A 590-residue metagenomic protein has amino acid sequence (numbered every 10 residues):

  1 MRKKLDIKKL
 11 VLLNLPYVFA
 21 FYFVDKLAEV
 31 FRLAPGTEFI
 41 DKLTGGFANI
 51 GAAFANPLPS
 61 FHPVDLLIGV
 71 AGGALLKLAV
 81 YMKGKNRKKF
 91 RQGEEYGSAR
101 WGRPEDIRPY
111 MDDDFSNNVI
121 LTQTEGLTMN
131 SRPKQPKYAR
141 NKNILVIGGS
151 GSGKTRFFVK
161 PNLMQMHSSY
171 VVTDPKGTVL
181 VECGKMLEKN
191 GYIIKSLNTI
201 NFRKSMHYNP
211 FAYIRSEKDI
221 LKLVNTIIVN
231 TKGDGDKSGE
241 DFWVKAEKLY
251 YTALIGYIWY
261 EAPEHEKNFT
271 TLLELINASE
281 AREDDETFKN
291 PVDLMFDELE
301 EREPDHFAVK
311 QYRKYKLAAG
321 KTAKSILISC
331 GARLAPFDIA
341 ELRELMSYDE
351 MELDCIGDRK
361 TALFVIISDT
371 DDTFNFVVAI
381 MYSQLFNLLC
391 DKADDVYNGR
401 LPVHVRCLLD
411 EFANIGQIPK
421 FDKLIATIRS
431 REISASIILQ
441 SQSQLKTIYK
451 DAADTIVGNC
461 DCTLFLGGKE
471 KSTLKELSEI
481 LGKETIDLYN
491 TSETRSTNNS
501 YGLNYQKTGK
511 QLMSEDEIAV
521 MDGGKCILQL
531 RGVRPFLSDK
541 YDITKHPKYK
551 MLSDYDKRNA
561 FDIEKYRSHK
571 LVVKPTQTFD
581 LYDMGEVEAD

Functional and structural regions predicted by a protein language model:
M1-S152, R156-V159, R203, E588-D590: Basic- and hydrophobic-enriched, low-structure N-terminal and domain-boundary segments that flank ATP-binding catalytic
L10, F21, D25, E29 (+6 more regions): P-loop NTPase motor domains
A53-N56, D65-N118, E217-I227, L275-A278 (+4 more regions): Short alpha-helical interface patches
A99, G126, K142-N143, K310 (+5 more regions): General secondary-structure edge motif
R108-P109, F376, F412, G468: A short glycine-/small-residue-rich loop at the edge of a beta-strand within enzyme catalytic domains
F115-L121, F376-Q384, L477: Conserved long hydrophobic alpha-helices within structured protein cores
L127-P133, K232-F242, L488-Q506: Low-complexity, polar-biased intrinsically disordered regions enriched in Pro/Ser/Thr/Gly
I425-I527: Conserved ATP-driven motor cores of ASCE-family P-loop NTPases powering translocation/secretion/packaging/pilus
